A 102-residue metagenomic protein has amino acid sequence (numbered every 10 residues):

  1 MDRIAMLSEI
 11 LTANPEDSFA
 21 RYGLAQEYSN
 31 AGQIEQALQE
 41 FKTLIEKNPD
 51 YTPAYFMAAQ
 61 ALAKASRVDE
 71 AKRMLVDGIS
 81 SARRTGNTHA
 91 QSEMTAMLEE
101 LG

Functional and structural regions predicted by a protein language model:
E9-I10, T43-L44, G78: Canonical positions in the second alpha-helix
Y28, L62, T95-L98, G102: Residue at a conserved register position within TPR or TPR-like alpha-solenoid repeats
